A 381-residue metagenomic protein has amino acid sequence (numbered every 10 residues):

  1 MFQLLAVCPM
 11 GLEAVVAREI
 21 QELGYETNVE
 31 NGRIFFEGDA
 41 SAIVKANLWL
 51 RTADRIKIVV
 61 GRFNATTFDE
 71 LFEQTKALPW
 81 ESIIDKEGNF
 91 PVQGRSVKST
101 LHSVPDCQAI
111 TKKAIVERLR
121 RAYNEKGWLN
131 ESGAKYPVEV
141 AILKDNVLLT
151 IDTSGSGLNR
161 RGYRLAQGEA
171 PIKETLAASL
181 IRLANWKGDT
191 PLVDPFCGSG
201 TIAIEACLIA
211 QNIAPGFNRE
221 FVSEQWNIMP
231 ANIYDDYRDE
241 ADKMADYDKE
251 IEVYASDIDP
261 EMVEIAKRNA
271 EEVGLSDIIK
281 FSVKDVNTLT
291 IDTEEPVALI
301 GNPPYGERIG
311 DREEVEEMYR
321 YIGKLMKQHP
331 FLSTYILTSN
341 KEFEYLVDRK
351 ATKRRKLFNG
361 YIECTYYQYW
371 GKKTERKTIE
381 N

Functional and structural regions predicted by a protein language model:
M1-A134: Non-catalytic nucleic-acid substrate-recognition regions in nucleic-acid-modifying enzymes
C8, D257, T338: Short beta-strand/turn micro-motifs composed of small residues that flank or help shape donor/cofactor-binding pockets
S41-L48, S156-N159, E375-K377: Short, charged/polar, Gly/Pro-enriched secondary-structure boundary elements
V97-T100, G157, P304-R308: A short, flexible beta-alpha/helix-coil linker loop
V138-S154, Y367: C-terminal edge-of-domain segments
L149-L183: SAM-dependent Rossmann-like transferase core, predominantly class I methyltransferases with a strong bias toward
I172-T290, E307-R308, E314: Conserved S-adenosyl-L-methionine
D285-N381: C-terminal catalytic and target-recognition region of SAM-dependent MTase-like enzymes, primarily methyltransferases
